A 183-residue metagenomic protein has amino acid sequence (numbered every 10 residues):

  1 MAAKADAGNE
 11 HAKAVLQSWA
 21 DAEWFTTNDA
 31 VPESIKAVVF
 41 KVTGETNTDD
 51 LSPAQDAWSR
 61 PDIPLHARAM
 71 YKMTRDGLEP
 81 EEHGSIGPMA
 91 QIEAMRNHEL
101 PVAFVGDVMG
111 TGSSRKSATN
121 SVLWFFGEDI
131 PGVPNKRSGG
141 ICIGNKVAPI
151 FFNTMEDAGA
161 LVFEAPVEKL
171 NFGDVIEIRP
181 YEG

Functional and structural regions predicted by a protein language model:
M1-G183: Fe-S-dependent hydro-lyases/dehydratases of central metabolism
